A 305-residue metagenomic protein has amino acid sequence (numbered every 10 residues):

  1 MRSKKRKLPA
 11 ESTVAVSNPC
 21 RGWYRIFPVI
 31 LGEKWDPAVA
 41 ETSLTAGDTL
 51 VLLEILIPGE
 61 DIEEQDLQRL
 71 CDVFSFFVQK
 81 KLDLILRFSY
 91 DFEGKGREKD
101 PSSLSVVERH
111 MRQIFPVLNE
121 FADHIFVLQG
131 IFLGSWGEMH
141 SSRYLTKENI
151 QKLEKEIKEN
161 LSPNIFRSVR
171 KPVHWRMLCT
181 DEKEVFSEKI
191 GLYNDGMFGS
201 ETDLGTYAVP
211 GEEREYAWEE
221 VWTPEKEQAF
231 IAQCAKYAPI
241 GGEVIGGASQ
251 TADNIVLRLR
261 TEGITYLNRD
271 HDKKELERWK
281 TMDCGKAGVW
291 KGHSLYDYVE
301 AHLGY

Functional and structural regions predicted by a protein language model:
M1-T49, E54: Boundary/entry segment of secreted carbohydrate-active catalytic domains
R21-P28, T49-L53, L84-F88, F126-G130 (+4 more regions): Hydrophobic faces of well-ordered beta-strands that scaffold small-molecule active sites in alpha/beta enzyme cores
D36-D91, S105-V107, L161, I165: Aromatic-lined substrate-binding rim segments of carbohydrate-active enzymes
E54-Q65, G94-S105, G134-T146: The substrate-binding groove and active-site-proximal loops of carbohydrate-active enzymes, especially glycoside
D66-D83, D100-V127, E148-N160: An active-site-proximal structural segment forming one wall of the substrate-binding cleft that immediately precedes
I85-K95, I114-K147: Active-site groove signature of glycoside hydrolases
I125-G137, E154-C179: Aromatic-lined carbohydrate-recognition surfaces of secreted/lumenal glycan-active proteins
K171-R176, E182-Y305: Substrate-binding cleft of secreted/luminal carbohydrate-active enzymes
